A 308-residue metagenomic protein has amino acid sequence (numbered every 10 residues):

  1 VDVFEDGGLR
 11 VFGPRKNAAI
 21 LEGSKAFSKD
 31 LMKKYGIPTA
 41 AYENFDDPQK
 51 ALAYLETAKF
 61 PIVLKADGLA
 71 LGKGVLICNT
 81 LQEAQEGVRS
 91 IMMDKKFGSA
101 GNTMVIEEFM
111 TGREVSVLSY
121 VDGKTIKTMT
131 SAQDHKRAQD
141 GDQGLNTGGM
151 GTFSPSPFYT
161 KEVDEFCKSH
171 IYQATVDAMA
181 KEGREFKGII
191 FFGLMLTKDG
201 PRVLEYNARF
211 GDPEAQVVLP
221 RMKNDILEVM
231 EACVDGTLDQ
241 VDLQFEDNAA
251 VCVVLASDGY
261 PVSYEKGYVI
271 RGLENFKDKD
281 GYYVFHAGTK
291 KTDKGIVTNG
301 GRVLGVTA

Functional and structural regions predicted by a protein language model:
V1-G23, I37-D46: A short, GP-enriched loop/loop-strand-helix hinge that lies immediately N-terminal to, or at the N-terminal rim
V11-P14, A41-N44, I62-A66, I77 (+3 more regions): General beta-strand structural signal in soluble alpha/beta enzymes
G74-V217: Internal nucleotide-binding/catalytic subdomain
Q139-G141, Q240-D242, T289-I296: Short beta-strand/turn micro-motifs at beta-sheet edges
T152-P155, V253-V254, R302-A308: Short, well-ordered beta-strand elements within core beta-sheets of diverse protein domains
K168-I190, N207-K279, A287: Active-site "cap" helix and flanking loop/linker of ATP-utilizing ligase/carboxylase catalytic domains
T289-T292, T298-A308: Generic C-terminus detector
